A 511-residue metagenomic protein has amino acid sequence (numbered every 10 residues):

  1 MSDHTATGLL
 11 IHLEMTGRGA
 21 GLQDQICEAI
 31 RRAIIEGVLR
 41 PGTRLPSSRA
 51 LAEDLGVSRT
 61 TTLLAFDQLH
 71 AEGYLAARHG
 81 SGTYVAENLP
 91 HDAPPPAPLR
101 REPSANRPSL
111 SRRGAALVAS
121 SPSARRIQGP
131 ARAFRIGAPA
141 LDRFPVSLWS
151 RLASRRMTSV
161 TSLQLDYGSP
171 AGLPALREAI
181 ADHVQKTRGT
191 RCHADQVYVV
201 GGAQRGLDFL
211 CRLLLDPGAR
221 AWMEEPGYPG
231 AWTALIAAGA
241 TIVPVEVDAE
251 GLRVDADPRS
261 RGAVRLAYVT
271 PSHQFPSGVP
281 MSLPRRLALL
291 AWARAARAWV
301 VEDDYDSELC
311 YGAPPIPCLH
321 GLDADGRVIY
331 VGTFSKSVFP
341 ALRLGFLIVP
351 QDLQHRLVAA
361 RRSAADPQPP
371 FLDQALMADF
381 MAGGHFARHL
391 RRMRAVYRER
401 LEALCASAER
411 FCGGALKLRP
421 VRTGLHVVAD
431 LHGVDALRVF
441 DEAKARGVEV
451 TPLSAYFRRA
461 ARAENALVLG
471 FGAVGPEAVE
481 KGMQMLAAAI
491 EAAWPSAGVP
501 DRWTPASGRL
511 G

Functional and structural regions predicted by a protein language model:
M1-R156, D352, A359-P370, A378-M381 (+8 more regions): N-terminal basic, amphipathic alpha-helical segments
P139, P271-F275, K336, V474: Short glycine-rich anion-binding loops that position phosphate/pyrophosphate groups of nucleotides and phosphorylated
A153-R297, E308-D325, I329, Y397 (+3 more regions): Conserved core of the PLP fold type I
S282-R286, A365, A375: Extracytoplasmic mature domains of secreted or surface-exposed proteins
L322-R356: Active-site PLP attachment segment
G326, V450-T451: Flexible, Gly/Pro-enriched loop and linker segments at secondary-structure and domain junctions
